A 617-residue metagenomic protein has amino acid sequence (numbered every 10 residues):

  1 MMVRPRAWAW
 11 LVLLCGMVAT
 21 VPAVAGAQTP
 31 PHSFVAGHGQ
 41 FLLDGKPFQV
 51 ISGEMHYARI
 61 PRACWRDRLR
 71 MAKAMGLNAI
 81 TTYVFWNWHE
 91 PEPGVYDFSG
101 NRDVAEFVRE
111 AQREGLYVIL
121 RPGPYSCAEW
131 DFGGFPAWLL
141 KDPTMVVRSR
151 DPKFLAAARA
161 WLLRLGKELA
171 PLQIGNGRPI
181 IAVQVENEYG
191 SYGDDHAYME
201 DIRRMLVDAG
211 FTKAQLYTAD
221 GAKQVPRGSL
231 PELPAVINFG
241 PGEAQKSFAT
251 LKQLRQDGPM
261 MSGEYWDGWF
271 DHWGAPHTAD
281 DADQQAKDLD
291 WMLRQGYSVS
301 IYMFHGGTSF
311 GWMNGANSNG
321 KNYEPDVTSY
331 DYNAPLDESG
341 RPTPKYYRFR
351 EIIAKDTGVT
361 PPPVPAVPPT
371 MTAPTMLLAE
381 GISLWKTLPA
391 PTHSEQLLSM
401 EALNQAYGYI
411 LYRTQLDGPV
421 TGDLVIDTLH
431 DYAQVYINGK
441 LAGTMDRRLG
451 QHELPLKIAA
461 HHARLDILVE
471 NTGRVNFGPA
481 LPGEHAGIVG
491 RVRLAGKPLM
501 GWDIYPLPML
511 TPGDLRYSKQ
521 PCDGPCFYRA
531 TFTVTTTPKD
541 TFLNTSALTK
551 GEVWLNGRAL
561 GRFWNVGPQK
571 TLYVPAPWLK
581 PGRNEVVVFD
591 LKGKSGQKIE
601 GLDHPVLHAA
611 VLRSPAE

Functional and structural regions predicted by a protein language model:
G26-A79, R109: N-terminal carbohydrate-binding accessory modules
V50-P61, F85-D103, L140-A160, Q184-D195 (+3 more regions): The substrate-binding groove and active-site-proximal loops of carbohydrate-active enzymes, especially glycoside
W65-D131, R203-D208: Aromatic-lined substrate-binding rim segments of carbohydrate-active enzymes
G94-R102, R113, G123-S149, M199-R204 (+2 more regions): Aromatic- and acidic-residue-enriched segments that line the glycan-binding/catalytic groove of carbohydrate-active
D103-L120, P143-I180: An active-site-proximal structural segment forming one wall of the substrate-binding cleft that immediately precedes
F154-P231: Active-site neighborhood of glycoside hydrolase catalytic domains
D208-A209, K213, G242-D337, R341 (+1 more regions): Catalytic-core region of carbohydrate-active enzymes that cleave or remodel glycosidic bonds
T421-Y436, L465, F532-N556, F563-W564 (+1 more regions): Aromatic-lined ligand-binding clefts that engage carbohydrates, nucleic acids, or primary amines
